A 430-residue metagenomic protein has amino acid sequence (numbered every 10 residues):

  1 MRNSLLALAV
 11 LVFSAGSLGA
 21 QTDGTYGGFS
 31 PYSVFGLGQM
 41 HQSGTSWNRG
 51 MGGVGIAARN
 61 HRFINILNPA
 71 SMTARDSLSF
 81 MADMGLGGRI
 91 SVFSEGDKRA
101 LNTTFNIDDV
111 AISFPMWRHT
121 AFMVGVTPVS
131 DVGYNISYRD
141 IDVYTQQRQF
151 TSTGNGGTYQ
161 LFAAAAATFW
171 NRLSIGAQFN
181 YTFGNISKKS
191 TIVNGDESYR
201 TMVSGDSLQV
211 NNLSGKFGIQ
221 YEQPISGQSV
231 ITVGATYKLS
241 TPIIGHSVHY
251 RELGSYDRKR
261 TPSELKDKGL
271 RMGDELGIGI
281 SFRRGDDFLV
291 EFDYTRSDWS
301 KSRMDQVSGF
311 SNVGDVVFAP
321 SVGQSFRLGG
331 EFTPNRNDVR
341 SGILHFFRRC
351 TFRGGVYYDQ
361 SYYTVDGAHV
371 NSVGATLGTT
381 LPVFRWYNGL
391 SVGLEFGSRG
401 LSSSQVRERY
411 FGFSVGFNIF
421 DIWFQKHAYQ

Functional and structural regions predicted by a protein language model:
S4-S14: Sec-dependent N-terminal signal peptides
S14-A15, F80: Hydrophobic alpha-helical membrane context
G16-A20: Sec/Tat signal peptide C-region and signal peptidase I cleavage site
Q21-Q430: Subset of outer-membrane beta-barrel
